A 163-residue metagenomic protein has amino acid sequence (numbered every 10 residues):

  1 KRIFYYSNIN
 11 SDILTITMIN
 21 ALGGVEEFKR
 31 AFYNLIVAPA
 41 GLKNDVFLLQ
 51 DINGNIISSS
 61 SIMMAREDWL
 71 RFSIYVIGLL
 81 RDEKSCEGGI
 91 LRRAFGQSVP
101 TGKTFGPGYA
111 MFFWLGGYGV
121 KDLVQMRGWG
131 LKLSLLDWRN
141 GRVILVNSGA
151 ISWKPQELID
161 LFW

Functional and structural regions predicted by a protein language model:
K1-S60: Catalytic-site signature segments of enzymes, centered on catalytic residues
N10, F28, F32, A65-W69 (+2 more regions): Stable alpha-helical elements in mature extracytoplasmic
N10-M18, S58-D82, K132-G149: Active-site-proximal alpha-helical segments within enzyme catalytic domains
T15-I19, Y33, V37, L70-I77 (+3 more regions): Non-transmembrane alpha-helical segments in soluble domains of secreted/periplasmic/extracellular proteins
L42-F47, R92-W153: Active-site Gly/Thr loop motif
R71-P100: Active-site/pore-lining binding-face segments in mid-to-C-terminal subdomains
K154-W163: Short, gly/Ser/Thr-rich active-site loops of penicillin-recognizing serine hydrolases
